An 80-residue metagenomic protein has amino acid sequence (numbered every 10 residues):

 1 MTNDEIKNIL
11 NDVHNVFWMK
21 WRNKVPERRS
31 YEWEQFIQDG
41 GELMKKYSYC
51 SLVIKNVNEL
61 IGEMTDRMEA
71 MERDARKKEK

Functional and structural regions predicted by a protein language model:
M1-S30, K77: N-terminal acidic leader/helix
E5, I9, E32, L52 (+1 more regions): Exposed alpha-helical structural elements
N11, N15, E34, G41 (+2 more regions): Generic structural signal for well-ordered, non-transmembrane alpha-helical segments in soluble/cytosolic regions
M19-N23, Q38-G41, L52: Short linear sequence elements within intrinsically disordered, low-complexity coil regions
P26-Q35, V53, A75-K80: Short glycine-rich, low-complexity/disordered patches
R29-S48: Amphipathic, non-membrane alpha-helical rod segments
K45-K77: Short, charged early-sequence alpha-helical segments and their helix-coil boundaries
